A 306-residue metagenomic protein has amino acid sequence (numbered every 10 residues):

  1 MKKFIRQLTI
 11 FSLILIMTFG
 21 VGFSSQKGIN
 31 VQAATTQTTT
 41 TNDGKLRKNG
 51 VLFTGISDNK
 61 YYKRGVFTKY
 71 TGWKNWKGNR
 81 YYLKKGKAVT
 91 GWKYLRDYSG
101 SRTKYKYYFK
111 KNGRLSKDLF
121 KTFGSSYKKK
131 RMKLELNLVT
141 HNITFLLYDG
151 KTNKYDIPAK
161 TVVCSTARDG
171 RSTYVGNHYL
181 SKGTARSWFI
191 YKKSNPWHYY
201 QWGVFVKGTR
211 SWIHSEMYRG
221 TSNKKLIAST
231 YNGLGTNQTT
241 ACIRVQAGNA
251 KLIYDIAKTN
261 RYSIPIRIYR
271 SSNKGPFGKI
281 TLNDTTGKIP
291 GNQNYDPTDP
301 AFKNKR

Functional and structural regions predicted by a protein language model:
K3-K27: Sec-dependent N-terminal signal peptides of Gram-positive bacterial secreted proteins and lipoproteins
G20-G22, Q26-K130: Extracellular adhesion/carbohydrate-binding repeat motifs centered on closely spaced tryptophans
T35-T36, A88-V89, T103, L136-N142 (+2 more regions): A short, compositionally biased
L46, H141-L147, I266-I268: Short polybasic amphipathic segments
K63, K84, F145-D149, R270: Residue-level signal for short segments within beta-strands and strand-turn junctions of well-structured beta-sheet
W73, R80, W92, K106 (+4 more regions): Well-ordered beta-strand positions in beta-sheet-rich domains
T122-K225: Gly/Pro-biased beta-strand-loop elements
S187-R306: Exported/periplasmic cell-wall-interacting domains
